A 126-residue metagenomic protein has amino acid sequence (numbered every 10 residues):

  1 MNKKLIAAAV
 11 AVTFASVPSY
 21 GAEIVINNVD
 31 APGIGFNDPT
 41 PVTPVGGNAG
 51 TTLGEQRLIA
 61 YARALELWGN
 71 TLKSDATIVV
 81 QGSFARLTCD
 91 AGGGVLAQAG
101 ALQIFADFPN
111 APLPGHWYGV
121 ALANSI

Functional and structural regions predicted by a protein language model:
M1-A7: Bacterial N-terminal signal peptides that target proteins for export
N2, S19-A22: Generic start-of-chain signal for non-secretory N-termini
A8-A9, S19: Cleavable N-terminal signal peptides
F14-P18: N-terminal signal peptide c-region/cleavage motif recognized by signal peptidases
G21-I126: Extracellular zinc-dependent metalloprotease catalytic-domain scaffold
